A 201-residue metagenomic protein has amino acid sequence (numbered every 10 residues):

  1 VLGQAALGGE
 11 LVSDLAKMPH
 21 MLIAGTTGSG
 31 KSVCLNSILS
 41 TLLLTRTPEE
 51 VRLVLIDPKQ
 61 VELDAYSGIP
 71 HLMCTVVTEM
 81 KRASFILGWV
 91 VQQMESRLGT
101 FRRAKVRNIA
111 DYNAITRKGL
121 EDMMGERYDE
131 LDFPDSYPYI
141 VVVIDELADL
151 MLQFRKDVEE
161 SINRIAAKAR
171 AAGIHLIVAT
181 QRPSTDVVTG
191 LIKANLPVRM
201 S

Functional and structural regions predicted by a protein language model:
V1-V12, K17-M18, T41, E49-L55 (+1 more regions): P-loop NTPase motor-domain active sites and their immediate coupling elements
G3, A24-G25: Residues at the beta-strand->loop junction immediately N-terminal to the Walker
A16, L43-K81, F85-I86, L191-I192: P-loop NTPase switch/communication element
M21: Conserved beta-strand position immediately N-terminal to the Walker
T26-G28, T180: The conserved Walker
K31: Conserved lysine of the Walker
C34: Hydrophobic positions on the alpha1 helix immediately C-terminal to the Walker A/P-loop
S37: Phosphate-binding glycine-rich loops of NTP-binding sites
